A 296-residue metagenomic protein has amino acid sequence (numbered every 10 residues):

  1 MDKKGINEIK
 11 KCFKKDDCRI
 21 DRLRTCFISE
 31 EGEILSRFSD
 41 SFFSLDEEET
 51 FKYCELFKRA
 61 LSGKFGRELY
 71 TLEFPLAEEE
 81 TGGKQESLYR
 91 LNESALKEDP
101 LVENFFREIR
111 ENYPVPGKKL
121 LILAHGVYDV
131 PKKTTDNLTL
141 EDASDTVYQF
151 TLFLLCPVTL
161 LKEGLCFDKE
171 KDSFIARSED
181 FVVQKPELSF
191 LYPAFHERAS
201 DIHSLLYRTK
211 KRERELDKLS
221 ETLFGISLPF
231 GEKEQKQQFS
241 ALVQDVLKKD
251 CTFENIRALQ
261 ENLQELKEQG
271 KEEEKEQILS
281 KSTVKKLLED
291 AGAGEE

Functional and structural regions predicted by a protein language model:
M1-K3, D46: Low-complexity, intrinsically disordered regulatory segments enriched in Pro/Ser/Thr and acidic residues
K3-E8, C12, D17-C18: N-terminal, non-catalytic alpha-helical interaction modules of very large eukaryotic scaffold proteins
K14-G294: Long, hydrophobic alpha/beta structural blocks
